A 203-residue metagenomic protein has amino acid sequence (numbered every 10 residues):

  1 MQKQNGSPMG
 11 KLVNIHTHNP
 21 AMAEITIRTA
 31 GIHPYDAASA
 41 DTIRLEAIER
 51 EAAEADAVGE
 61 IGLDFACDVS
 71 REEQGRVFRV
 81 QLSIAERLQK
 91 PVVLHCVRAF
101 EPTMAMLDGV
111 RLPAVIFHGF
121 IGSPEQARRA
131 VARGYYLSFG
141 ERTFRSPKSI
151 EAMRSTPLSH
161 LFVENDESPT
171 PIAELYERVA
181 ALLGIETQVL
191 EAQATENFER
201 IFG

Functional and structural regions predicted by a protein language model:
M1-G203: Mid-domain alpha/beta scaffold segments of enzyme catalytic cores
